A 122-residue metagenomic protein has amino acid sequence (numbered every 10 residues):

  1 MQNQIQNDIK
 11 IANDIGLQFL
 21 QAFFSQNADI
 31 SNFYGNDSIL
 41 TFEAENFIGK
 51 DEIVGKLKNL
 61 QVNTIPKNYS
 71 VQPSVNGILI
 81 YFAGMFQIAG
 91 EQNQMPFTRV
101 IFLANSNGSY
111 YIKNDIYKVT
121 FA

Functional and structural regions predicted by a protein language model:
M1-S25: Short, low-complexity N-terminal intrinsically disordered segments enriched in polar/charged residues
Q2-I5, Y81, A89-A122: Short beta-strand edge/turn micro-motifs at domain boundaries
Q4-I5, N27-S31, N76-G77: Short amphipathic alpha-helical segments, especially helix-boundary/capping motifs
G16-L20, F24, S31-G35, V54 (+5 more regions): Amphipathic alpha-helical interaction motifs in eukaryotic regulatory proteins
Q18-F19, I48, L60-Q61, I80-F82 (+1 more regions): A short linear-motif detector with a strong N-terminal bias
F24-A28, G35, I39, K58 (+4 more regions): Short amphipathic alpha-helices and their capping/turn residues within compact interaction modules
N32, N36-N76: A solvent-exposed, acidic/Ser-Thr-rich amphipathic alpha-helical stretch
S74-F86: A short hydrophobic beta-strand element
